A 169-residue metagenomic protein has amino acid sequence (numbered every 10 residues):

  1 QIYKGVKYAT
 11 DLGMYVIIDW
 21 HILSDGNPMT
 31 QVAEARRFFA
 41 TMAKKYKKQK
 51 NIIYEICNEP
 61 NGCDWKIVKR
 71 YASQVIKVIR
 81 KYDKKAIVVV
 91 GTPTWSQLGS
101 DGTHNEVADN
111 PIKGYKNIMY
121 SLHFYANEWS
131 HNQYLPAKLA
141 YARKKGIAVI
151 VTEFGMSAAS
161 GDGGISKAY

Functional and structural regions predicted by a protein language model:
Q1, I22-E34, I165: Surface-exposed, active-site-proximal loop segments in enzymatic domains
Q1-Y15: N-terminal carbohydrate-binding/catalytic regions of secreted carbohydrate-active enzymes
Y15, V32, R36-A40, K44 (+2 more regions): Extracellular glycoside hydrolase catalytic/binding regions
H21-I22, G155: Residue-level "edge-of-site" marker
